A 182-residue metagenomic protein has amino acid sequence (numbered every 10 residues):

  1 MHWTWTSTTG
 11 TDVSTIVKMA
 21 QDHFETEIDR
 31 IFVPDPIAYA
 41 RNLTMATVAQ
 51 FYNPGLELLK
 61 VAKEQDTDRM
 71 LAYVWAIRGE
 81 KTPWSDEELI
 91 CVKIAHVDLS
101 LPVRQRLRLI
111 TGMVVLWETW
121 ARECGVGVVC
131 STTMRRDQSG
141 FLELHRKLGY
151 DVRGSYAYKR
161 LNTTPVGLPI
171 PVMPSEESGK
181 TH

Functional and structural regions predicted by a protein language model:
H2-M19: A short beta-loop-alpha structural element at the N-terminal edge of CoA-dependent acyl/N-acetyltransferase catalytic
F24-T47: Conserved GNAT-fold acetyl-CoA-binding loop/helix
M45-V61: A short helix-loop-beta-strand connector motif used in the catalytic cores of GNAT acetyltransferases and, in some
D68-R78: Conserved beta-strand in the GNAT
E80-K93, D151-R153: A conserved beta-turn-beta hairpin within the catalytic core of GNAT-like acetyltransferases that forms part
K93-L107: A short, internal acetyl-CoA/4′-phosphopantetheine-binding micro-motif in the GNAT/acyltransferase core
V103-T119: Conserved acetyl-CoA-binding loop-helix of GNAT-fold acetyltransferases
M113, W117, V129-F141: Conserved beta-strand-loop-alpha-helix junction that forms the acyl-donor binding cleft
